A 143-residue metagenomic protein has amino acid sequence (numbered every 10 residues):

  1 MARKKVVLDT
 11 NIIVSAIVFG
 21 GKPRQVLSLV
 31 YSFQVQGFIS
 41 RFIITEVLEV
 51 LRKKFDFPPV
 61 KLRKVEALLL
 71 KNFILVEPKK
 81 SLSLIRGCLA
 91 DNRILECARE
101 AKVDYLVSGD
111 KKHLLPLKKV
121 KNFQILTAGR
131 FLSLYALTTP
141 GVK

Functional and structural regions predicted by a protein language model:
R3-K5: Extreme N-terminal starter segment of soluble prokaryotic enzymes
L8, V18-R52: PIN/NYN-family metal-dependent endoribonuclease catalytic core
N11-I12, F42, K112, R130: Alpha-helix/helix-capping structural signal
K54-F57, Q124-I125: Short, hinge-like loop/turn segments at secondary-structure boundaries
L62-L70: Short, well-structured alpha-helical segments
N72-K112: Active-site neighborhoods of divalent-metal-dependent phosphate/nucleic-acid chemistry enzymes
I85, R99, D104, K112-K143: Acidic, PIN/NYN-like endoribonuclease modules and their adjacent C-terminal/linker elements
